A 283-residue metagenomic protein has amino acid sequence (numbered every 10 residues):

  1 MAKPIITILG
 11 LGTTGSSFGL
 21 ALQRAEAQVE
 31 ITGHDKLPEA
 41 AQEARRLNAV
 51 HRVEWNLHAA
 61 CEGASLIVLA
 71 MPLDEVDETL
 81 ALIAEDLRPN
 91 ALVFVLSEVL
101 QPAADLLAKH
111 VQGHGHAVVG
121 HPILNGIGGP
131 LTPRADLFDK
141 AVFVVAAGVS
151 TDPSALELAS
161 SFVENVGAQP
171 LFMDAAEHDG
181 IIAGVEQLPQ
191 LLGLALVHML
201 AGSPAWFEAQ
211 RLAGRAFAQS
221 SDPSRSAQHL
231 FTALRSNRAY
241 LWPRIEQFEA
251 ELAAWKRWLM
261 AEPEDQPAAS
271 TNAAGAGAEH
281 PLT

Functional and structural regions predicted by a protein language model:
M1-E62: NAD(P)+-binding Rossmann beta1-loop-alpha1 motif at the extreme N-terminus of oxidoreductases
A2-I5, N90, K140: Phosphate-coordination loops involved in phosphoryl transfer and adenosine-cofactor binding
I5, Q28-E30, H116, V142 (+1 more regions): Residues at the starts of beta-strands that form the adenosine-phosphate
L57-L87, A91-F94: Rossmann-like NAD(P)-binding element
T79-T132: Rossmann-like NAD(P)(H) cofactor-binding subdomain of soluble oxidoreductases
A135-D222: Internal alpha-helical scaffold of NAD(P)-dependent oxidoreductase catalytic cores
W206-A274: Interdomain hinge/lid region at the active-site interface of Rossmann-like NAD(P)-dependent oxidoreductases
